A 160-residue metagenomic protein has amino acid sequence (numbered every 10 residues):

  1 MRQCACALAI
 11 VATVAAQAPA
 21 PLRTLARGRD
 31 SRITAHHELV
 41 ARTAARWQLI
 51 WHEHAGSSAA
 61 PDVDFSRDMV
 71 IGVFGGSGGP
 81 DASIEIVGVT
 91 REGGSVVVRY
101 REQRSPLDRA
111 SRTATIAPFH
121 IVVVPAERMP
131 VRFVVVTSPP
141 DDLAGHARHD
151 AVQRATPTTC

Functional and structural regions predicted by a protein language model:
M1-Q3: Positively charged n-region of N-terminal signal peptides that target proteins for export
C6-Q17: Hydrophobic h-region of N-terminal signal peptides that target proteins for export in Gram-negative bacteria
A16-C160: Exposed, flexible binding/inhibitory loops of compact, secreted disulfide-stabilized domains
